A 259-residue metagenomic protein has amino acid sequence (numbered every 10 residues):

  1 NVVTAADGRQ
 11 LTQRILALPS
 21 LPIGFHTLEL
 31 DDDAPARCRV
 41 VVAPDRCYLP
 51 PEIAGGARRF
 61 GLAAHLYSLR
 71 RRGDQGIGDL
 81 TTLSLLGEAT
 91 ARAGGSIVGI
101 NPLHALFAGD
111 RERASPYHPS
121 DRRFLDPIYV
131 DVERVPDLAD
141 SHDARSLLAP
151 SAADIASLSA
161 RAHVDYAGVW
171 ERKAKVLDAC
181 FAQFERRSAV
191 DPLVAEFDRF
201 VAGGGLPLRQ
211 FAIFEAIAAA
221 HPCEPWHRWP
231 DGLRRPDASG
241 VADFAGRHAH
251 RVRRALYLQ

Functional and structural regions predicted by a protein language model:
V2-L30, R39-Q259: Acidic/aromatic-lined carbohydrate-recognition and catalytic surfaces of CAZymes acting on diverse glycans
D32-A34: Surface-exposed loop/turn motifs at beta-strand-loop junctions within extracellular Ig-like and Fibronectin type III
